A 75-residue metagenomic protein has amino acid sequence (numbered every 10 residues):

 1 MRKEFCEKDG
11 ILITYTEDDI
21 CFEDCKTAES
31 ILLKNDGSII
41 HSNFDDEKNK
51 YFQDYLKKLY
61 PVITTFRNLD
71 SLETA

Functional and structural regions predicted by a protein language model:
M1-D9: Negatively charged, low-complexity tracts enriched in Asp/Glu with abundant Ser/Thr
C6-E7, A28-S30, E73: Generic detector of short, locally flexible boundary/turn motifs and exposed helical patches
G10-I11, I20, K57-Y60: Short linear sequence elements within intrinsically disordered, low-complexity coil regions
I13-E47: A short, structured beta-strand/loop element
I40-A75: Mixed-charge, Lys/Arg-enriched low-complexity segments
